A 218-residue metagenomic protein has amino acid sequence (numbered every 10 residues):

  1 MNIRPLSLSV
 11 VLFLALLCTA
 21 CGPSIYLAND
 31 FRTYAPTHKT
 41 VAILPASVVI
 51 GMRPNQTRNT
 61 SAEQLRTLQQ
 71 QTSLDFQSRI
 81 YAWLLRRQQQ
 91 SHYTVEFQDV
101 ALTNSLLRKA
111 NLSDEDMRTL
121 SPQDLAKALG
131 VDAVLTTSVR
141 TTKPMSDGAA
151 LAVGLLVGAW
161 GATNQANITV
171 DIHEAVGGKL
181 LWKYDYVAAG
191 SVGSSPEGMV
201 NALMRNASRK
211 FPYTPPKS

Functional and structural regions predicted by a protein language model:
M1-C21: Sec-dependent bacterial lipoprotein signal peptides
L8, R118, T163-Q165: Short solvent-exposed loop/turn micro-motifs enriched in small/polar/acidic residues
F13-L16, T33, A126: Structural motif
C21-M52, R87, A128-L129, V139-A150 (+1 more regions): C-terminal/domain-edge helix-coil "capping" segments
S47-R140, A175-Y186, N206: N-terminal segment of the mature soluble domain
R58, A149-L155: "Short basic amphipathic alpha-helical interaction patches in structured regions
L65-T72, V157-Q165: Glycine-rich, flexible loop segments associated with nucleotide phosphate handling
P122-D124, G154-A159: Short, P/G- and charge-enriched loop/turn segments at secondary-structure junctions
